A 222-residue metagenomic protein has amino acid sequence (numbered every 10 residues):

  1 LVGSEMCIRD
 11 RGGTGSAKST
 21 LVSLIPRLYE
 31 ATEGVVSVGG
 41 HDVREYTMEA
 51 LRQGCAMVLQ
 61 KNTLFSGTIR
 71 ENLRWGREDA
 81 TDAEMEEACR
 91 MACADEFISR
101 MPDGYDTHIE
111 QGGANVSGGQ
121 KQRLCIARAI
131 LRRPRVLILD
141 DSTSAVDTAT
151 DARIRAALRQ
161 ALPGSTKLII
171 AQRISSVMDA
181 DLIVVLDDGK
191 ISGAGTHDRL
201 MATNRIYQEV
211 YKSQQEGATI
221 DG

Functional and structural regions predicted by a protein language model:
S4-E5, R9-G222: ABC-type nucleotide-binding domain
